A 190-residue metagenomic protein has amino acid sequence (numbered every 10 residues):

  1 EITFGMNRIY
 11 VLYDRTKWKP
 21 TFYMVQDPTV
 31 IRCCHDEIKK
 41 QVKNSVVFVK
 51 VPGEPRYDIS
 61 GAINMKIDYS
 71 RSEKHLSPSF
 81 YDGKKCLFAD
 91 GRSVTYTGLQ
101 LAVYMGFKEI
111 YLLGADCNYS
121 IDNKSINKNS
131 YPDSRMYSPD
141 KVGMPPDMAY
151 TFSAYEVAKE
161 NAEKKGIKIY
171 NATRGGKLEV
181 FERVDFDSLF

Functional and structural regions predicted by a protein language model:
E1-F190: Metal-ion/cofactor- or nucleotide/acyl-coenzyme-handling active-site neighborhoods
